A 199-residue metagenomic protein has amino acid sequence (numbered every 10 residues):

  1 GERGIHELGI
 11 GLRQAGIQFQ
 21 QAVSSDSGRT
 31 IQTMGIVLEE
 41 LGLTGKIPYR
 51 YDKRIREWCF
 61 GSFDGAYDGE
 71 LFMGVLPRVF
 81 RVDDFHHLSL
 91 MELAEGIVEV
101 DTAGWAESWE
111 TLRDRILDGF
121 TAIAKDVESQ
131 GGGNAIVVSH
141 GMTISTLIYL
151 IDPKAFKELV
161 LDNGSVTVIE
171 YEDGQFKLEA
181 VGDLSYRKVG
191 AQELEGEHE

Functional and structural regions predicted by a protein language model:
G1-G45: Active-site-proximal alpha-helix that buttresses catalytic centers in soluble enzyme cores
G4-L8, T30-T33, S108, L112-I123: Alpha-helical packing segments of well-folded alpha/beta enzyme cores
G11, I36-E40, A122, D126 (+1 more regions): Active-site catalytic microenvironments for nucleophilic, acid-base chemistry
Q18-D26, P48-R50, G131-V138: Short glycine-rich phosphate-binding loop at a beta-alpha junction
G28, I55, M142: Catalytic metal-binding/acid-base residues of hydrolase active sites
E39-R115, V181: Phosphate-handling substructures
W58-E70, G74-V79, K125-G133, S145-E199: Acidic, low-complexity terminal tails and accessory targeting/binding regions of phosphate-metabolizing enzymes
V138-I144: Histidine-centered catalytic micro-motifs
